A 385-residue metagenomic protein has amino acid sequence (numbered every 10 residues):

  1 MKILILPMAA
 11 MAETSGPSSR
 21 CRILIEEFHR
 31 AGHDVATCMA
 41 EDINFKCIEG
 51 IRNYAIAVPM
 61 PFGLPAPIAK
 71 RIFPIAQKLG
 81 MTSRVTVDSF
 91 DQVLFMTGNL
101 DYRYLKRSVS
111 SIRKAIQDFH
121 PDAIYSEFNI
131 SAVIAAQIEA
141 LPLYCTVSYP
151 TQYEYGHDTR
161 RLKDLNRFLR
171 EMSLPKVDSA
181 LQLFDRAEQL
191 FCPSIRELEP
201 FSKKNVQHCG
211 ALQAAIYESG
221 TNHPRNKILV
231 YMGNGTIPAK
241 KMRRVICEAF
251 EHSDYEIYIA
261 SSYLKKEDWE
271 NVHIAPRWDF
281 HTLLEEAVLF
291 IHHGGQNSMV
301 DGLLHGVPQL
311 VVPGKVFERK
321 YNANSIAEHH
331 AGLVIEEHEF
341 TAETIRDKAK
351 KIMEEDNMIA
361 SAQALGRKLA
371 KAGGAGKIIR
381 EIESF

Functional and structural regions predicted by a protein language model:
M1-T14: Nucleotide-activated donor-dependent transferases that construct or modify glycoconjugates
I25, Q207-L289: Donor-nucleotide binding loops and adjacent catalytic segments primarily of GT-B fold Leloir glycosyltransferases
E27-A31, A36-T97: Conserved nucleotide-sugar phosphate-binding/catalytic loop shared by glycosyltransferases and other
I72-A123, D164-S179: Conserved nucleotide-sugar donor-binding subdomain of glycosyltransferases
Y102-R167: Conserved nucleotide-sugar donor-interacting segment of glycosyltransferase catalytic cores, predominantly GT-B
I124-E127, Y153, R277-A323: A donor-sugar binding/catalytic signature common to diverse glycosyltransferases and related nucleotide-sugar
H157-I237, A260-Y263: A nucleotide-sugar donor-handling region in carbohydrate enzymes
G332-L333, H338, A342-L365, A372: Conserved donor-nucleotide binding/catalytic region of nucleotide-linked donor-dependent transferases
